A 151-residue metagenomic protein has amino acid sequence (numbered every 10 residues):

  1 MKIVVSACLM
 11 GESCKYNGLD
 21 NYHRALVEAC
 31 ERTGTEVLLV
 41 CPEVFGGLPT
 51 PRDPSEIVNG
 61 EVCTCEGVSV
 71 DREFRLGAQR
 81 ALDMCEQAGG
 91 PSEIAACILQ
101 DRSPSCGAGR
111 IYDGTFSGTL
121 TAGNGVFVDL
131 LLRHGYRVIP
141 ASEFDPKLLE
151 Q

Functional and structural regions predicted by a protein language model:
M1-V4: Extreme N-terminal starter segment of soluble prokaryotic enzymes
S6-A7, C41, C97-R102: Short beta-strand segments
G11, G46-L48, P104-G107: Short, active-site-adjacent cap segments at secondary-structure transitions
G11-G18: Short N-terminal binding/cap micro-motifs at the start of the first secondary-structure element
S13, F45, P54-R80, T119-Q151: Divalent-metal-activated hydrolytic enzyme cores
L19-D20, Y112-G118: Short glycine-enriched, charge-decorated loop/helix-capping segments at active-site entrances that position
N21-T64: Short, surface-exposed acidic-centric catalytic microdomains
C63-G109: Mid-chain, well-packed structural core segment of small domains
